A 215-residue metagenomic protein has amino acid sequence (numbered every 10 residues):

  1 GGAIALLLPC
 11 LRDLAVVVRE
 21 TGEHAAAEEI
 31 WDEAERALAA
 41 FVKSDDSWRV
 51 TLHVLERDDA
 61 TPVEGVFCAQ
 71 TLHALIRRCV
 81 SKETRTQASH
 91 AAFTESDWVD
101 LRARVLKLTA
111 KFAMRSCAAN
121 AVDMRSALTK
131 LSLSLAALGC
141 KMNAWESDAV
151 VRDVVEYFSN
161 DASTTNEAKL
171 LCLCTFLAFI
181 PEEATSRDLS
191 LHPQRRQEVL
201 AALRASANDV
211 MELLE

Functional and structural regions predicted by a protein language model:
G1-S159, C172-E215: Alpha-helical solenoid scaffolds in large eukaryotic transport, assembly, and signaling factors
N166-L170: Alpha-solenoid helical repeat architecture
